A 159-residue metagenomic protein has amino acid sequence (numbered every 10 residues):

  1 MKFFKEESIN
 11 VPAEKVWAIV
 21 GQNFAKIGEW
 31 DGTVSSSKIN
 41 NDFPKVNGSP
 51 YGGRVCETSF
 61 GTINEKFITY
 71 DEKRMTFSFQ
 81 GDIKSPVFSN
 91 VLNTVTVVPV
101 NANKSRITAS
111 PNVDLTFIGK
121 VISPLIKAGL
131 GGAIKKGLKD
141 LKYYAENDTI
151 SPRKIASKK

Functional and structural regions predicted by a protein language model:
M1, S59-I63, S89, N103: Short acidic/polar mixed-charge low-complexity motifs
M1-V46, K159: Hydrophobic ligand-binding cavity/cleft-lining segments
K5-E7, N64-T69, V91-P99: Hydrophobic/aromatic beta-strand elements that line small-molecule binding cavities or substrate pockets in beta-rich
A13-E14, I68-R74, T96-R106: A short, structured loop/turn motif at beta-sheet edges
A18-A25, G32, E72, K127 (+3 more regions): Short, intrinsically disordered, mixed-charge
V20, T58, P111-V113: Short beta-strand segments enriched in hydrophobic/aromatic residues within well-folded beta-rich domains
K38-P86, K136-N147, P152-K159: Glycine-rich portal/gate segments that line the openings of hydrophobic small-molecule binding cavities
D82-K136, Y143, P152-K154: Beta-strand/loop substructures that line and gate deep hydrophobic ligand-binding cavities in soluble
